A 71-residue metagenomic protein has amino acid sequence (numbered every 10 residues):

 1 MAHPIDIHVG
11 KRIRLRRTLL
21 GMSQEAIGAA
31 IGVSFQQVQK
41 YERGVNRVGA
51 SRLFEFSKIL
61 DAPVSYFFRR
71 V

Functional and structural regions predicted by a protein language model:
M1-H8: A detector for short, charged/polar N-terminal pre-domain segments
K11-A26, A30, E55: Short basic helix-loop element that most often maps to the first helix and adjoining turn of HTH DNA-binding modules
I13, I27-G28, V38-Y41, F67: Conserved hydrophobic/aromatic packing and binding residues within compact polymer-binding modules
L19, E25, F35-V38, V45: A short, glycine- and basic residue-enriched loop/turn that sits immediately adjacent to a domain's principal
V45-E55: Short, basic-rich loop-to-helix N-cap that marks the start of a DNA-contacting helix
L60-V71: Short C-terminal boundary/hinge segments that cap the last helix of small helical domains
